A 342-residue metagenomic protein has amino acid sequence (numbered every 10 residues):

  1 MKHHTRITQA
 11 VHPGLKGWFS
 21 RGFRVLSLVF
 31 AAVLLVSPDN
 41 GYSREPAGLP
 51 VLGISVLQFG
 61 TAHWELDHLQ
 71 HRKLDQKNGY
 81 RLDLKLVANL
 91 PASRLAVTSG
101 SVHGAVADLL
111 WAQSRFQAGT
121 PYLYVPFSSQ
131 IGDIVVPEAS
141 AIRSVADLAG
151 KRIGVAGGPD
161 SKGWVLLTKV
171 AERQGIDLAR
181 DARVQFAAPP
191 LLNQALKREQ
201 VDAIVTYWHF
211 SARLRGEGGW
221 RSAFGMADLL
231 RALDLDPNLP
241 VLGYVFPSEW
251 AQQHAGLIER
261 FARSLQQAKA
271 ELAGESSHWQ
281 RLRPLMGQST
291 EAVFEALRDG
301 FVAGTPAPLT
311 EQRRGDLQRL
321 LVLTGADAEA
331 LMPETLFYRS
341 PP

Functional and structural regions predicted by a protein language model:
M1-S20: N-terminal secretory signal peptides that target proteins for export/translocation
V25-S37: Bacterial N-terminal signal peptides
L35-P46: Bacterial Sec-dependent signal peptides at the C-terminal "C-region" and cleavage site
R44-D177, Q185-F186, D202-W208, A223: Short, glycine-/small- and polar/acidic-enriched structural segments that line small-molecule recognition paths
K77, D228-P237, V302-E311: Short, solvent-exposed loop/beta-turn-alpha elements that line the ligand-binding surface or hinge of extracytoplasmic
L109-L110, Q185, P190-R281: Pocket-lining segment of extracytoplasmic ligand-binding domains
A251-A326: Secondary-structure end/capping motifs
Q318-P342: Conserved C-terminal helix/tail region of periplasmic/extracytoplasmic solute-binding proteins
